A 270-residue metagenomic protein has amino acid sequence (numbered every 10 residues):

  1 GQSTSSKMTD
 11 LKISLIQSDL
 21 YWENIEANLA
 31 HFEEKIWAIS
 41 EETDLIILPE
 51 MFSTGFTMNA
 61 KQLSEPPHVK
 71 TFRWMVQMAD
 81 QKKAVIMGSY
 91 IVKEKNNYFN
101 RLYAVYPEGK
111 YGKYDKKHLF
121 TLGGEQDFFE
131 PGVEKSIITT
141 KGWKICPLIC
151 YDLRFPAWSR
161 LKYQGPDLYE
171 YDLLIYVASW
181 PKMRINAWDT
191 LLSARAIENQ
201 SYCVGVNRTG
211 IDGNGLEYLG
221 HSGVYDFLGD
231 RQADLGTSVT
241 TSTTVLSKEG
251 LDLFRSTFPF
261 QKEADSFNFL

Functional and structural regions predicted by a protein language model:
G1-K7: Short, Lys/Arg-enriched N-terminal segments with co-localized hydrophobic residues within the first ~10-30 amino acids
D10-L20, N24, K113, W143-D152 (+1 more regions): Active-site-proximal beta-strand elements of phosphoester/diester hydrolases
I25, E33-P107, G112-K113, P181-A194: Cys-nucleophile CN-hydrolase/nitrilase-fold catalytic domain and related Cys-dependent amidase chemistry that acts on
A27-I36, P156-K162: Short, acidic/polar
V69-M87, L153-T241: CN hydrolase (nitrilase-like) catalytic-core segments centered on the catalytic cysteine and neighboring Lys/Glu
K93-P166, M183-T190, L253-F260: Active-site catalytic loop in hydrolytic enzyme cores
A104-Y106, Y225-D226, T244: Short beta-strand-to-turn element immediately C-terminal to the catalytic PLP-Schiff-base lysine in fold type I
E249-L270: A short C-terminal boundary segment appended to hydrolase-like catalytic domains
